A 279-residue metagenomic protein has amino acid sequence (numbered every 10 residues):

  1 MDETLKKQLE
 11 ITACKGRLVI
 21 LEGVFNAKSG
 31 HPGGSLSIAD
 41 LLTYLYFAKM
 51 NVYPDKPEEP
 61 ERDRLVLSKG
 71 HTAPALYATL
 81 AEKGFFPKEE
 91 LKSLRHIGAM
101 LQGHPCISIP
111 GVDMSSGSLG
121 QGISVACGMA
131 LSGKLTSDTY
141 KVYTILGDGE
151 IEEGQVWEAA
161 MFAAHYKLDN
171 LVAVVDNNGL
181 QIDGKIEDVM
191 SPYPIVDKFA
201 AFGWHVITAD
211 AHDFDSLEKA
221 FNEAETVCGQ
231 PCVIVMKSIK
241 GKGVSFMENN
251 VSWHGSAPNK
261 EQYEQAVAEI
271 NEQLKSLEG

Functional and structural regions predicted by a protein language model:
M1-G16: N-terminal hydrophobic or amphipathic helices/low-complexity stretches enriched in small/hydrophobic/Pro/Gly
A13-S29, D176-N178: N-terminal capping segment at the start of a domain
I20-G23, S35-H165: Cofactor-binding active-site loop characterized by glycine-rich and histidine/acidic residues
V66, V172, T208, V233-V235: Structured core elements
H71-T72, L76, N178-G179, D213 (+1 more regions): Glycine-rich beta-alpha junction loops
G111, S115-S118, I123-T226: Thiamine diphosphate
F214-G279: Glycine/aspartate-rich loop-and-adjacent alpha/beta segment that forms the canonical ThDP
